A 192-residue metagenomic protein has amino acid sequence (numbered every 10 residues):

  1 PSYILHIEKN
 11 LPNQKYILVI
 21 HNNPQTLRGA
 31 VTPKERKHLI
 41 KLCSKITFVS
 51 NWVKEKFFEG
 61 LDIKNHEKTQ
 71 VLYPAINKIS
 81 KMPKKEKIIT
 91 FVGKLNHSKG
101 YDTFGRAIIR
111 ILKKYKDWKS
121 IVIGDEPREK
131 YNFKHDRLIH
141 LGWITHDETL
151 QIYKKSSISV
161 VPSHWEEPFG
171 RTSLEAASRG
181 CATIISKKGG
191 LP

Functional and structural regions predicted by a protein language model:
E8-T26, I46-T47: Active-site proximal beta-strand in glycosyltransferases
N23-P24, W52-V53, V71-K81, P127: Short beta-strand->alpha-helix junction loop in the catalytic core of nucleotide-activated group-transfer enzymes
G29-A30, R36-K68: A short, active-site helix/loop in glycosyltransferases that binds the activated sugar's phosphate group
T47, S80-K99, G105-I109: Conserved donor-binding/catalytic core segment of Leloir-type glycosyltransferases
V92, G105, W118-N132: Glycosyltransferase donor-sugar binding loop
E129-E148: Nucleotide-activated donor-binding/catalytic signature segment of Leloir-type glycosyltransferases, i.e., the conserved
L150, S173-S178, P192: Short alpha-helical segment that forms part of, or immediately flanks, the ligand-binding pocket in carbohydrate-active
K154-P168, C181: Acidic donor-binding loop of glycosyltransferase active sites
